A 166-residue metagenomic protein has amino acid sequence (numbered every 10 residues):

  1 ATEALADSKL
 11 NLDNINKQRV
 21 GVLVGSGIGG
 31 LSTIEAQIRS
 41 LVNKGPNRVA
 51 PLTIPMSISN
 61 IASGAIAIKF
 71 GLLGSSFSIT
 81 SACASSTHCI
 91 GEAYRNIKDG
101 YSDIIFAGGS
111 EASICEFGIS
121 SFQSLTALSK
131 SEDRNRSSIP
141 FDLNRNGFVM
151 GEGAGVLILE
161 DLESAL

Functional and structural regions predicted by a protein language model:
A6-I15, G29-L166: Acyl-thioester C-C bond-transforming condensing/cleaving domain
K17-R19: A general structural motif
G25-G27: Short loop/turn motifs enriched for small/polar and acidic residues
